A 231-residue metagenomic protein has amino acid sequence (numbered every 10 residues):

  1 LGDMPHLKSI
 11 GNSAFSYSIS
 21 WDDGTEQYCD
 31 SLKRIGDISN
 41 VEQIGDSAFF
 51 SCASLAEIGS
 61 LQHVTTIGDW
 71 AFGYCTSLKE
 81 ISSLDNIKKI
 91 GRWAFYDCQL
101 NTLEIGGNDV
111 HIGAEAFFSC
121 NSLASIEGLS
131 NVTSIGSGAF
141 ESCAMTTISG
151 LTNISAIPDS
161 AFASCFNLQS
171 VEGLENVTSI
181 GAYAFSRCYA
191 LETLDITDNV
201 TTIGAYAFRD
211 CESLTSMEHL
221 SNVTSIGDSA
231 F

Functional and structural regions predicted by a protein language model:
L1-S9, S20-Q43, A53-T66, T76-K89 (+6 more regions): Structural signature of tandem-repeat unit edges
G11-S16, G45-F50, G68-G73, G91-Y96 (+6 more regions): Consensus positions within tandem repeat domains that build extended binding/scaffold surfaces
